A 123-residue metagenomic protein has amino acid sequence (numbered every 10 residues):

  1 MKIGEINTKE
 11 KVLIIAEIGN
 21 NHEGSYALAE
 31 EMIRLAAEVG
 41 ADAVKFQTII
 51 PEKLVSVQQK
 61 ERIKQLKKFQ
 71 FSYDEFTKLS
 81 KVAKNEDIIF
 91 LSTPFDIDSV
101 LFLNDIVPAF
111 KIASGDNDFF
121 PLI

Functional and structural regions predicted by a protein language model:
M1-I15: N-terminal amphipathic alpha-helix/helix-capping segment at the start of soluble metabolic enzymes
I15-A16, A41-K53, I89-P94: Short beta-strand segments at enzyme active-site cores
E17, A36, L103: Conserved, mostly hydrophobic/aromatic
N21-L35, V39, Y73-E75: Glycine-rich anion/phosphate-binding loops
V39, T77-F90: A structural motif corresponding to the C-terminal end of an alpha-helix and its immediate exit/capping segment
G40, F102-F110: Glycine-enriched alpha-helix->loop->beta-strand junction motifs that scaffold or abut catalytic
D42-F71: Glycine-rich, proline-tolerant flexible connector loops at the mouths of alpha/beta enzymes
L66-F71, I88-D96, P108-F119: Catalytic beta/alpha-barrel core
